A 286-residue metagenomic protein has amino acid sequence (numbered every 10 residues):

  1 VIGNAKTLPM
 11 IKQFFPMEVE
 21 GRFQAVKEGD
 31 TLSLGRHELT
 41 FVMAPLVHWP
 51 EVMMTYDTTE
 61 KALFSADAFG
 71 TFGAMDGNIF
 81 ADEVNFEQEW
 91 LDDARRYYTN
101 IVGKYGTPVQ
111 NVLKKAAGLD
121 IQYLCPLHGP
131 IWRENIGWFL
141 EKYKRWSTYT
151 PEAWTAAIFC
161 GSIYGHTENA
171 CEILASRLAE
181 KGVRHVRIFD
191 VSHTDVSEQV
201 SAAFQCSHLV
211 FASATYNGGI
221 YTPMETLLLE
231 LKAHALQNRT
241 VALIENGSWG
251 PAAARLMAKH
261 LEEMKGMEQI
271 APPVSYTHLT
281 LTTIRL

Functional and structural regions predicted by a protein language model:
V1-K6: Short internal beta-strands
P16-E83: Catalytic core of the metallo-beta-lactamase
Y56, L63, T155-F159, A242: Conserved beta-strand elements of the Class I
T58, A62-L63, F69-D92, N100-E152: Divalent-metal (often Zn2+) His-rich catalytic cores of metallo-beta-lactamase-fold enzymes
E172-V186, E263-G266: Short helix-loop-beta junction
T194-E268: Helix-loop-strand module that forms the ligand-binding subsite of alpha/beta enzymes
T277-T283: Conserved small/polar residues in nucleotide/adenosyl-binding loops
